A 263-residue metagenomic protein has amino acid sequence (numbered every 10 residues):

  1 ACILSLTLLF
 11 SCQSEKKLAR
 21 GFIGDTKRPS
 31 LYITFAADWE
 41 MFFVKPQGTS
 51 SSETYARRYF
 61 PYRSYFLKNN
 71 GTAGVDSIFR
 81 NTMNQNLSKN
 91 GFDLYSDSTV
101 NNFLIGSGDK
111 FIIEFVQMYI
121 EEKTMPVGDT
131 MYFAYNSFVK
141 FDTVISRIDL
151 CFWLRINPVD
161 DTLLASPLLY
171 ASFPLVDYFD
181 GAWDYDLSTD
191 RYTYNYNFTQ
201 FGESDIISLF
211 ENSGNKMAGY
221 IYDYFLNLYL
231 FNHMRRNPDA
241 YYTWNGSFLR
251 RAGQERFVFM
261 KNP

Functional and structural regions predicted by a protein language model:
A1-S14: Sec-dependent bacterial lipoprotein signal peptides
C12-N90, L226, L230-P263: A structural "domain/chain start" motif
T26-S30, G108-D109, Y185-T189: A general structural motif
A37, S98-V100, Q117-Y119: A mature extracytoplasmic/lumenal domain signature
F43-T72, M125-R147, V176-N197: Mixed-charge, low-complexity intrinsically disordered segments
Y62-A73, L150, R155-L230: Short secondary-structure boundary motifs at beta->alpha junctions and helix caps
G91-I105: Short beta-strand->alpha-helix linker/helix-N-cap micro-motif that forms a surface specificity/interaction loop
I105-V176, F257-P263: Surface-exposed short loop/turn segments
